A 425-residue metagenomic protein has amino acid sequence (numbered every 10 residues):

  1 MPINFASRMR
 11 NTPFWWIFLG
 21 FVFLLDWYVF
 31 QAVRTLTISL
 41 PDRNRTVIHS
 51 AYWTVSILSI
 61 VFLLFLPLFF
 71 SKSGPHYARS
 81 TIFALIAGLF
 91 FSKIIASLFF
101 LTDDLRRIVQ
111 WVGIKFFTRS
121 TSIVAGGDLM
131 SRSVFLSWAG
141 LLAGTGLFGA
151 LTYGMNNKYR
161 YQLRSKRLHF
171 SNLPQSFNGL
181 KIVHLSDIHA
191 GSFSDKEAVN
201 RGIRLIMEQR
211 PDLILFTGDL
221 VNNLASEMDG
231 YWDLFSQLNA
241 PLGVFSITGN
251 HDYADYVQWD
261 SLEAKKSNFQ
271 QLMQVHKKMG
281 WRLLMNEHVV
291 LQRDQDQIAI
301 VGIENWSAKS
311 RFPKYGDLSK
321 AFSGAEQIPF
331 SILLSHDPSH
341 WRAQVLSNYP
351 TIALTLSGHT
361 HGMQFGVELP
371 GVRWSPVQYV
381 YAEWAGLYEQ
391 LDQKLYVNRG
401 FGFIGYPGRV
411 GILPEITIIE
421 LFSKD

Functional and structural regions predicted by a protein language model:
M1-Y159: Non-catalytic terminal accessory segments
I3, M9-Y28, T35, P67-Y77 (+2 more regions): N-terminal active-site segment of His-dependent metallophosphoesterases
M130, L136-G140, L147-H169, S267-M285: A short, flexible N-terminal coil/short beta segment enriched in small residues
L173-D425: Soluble catalytic domains of enzymes that build or remodel membrane lipids, polysaccharides, and related
